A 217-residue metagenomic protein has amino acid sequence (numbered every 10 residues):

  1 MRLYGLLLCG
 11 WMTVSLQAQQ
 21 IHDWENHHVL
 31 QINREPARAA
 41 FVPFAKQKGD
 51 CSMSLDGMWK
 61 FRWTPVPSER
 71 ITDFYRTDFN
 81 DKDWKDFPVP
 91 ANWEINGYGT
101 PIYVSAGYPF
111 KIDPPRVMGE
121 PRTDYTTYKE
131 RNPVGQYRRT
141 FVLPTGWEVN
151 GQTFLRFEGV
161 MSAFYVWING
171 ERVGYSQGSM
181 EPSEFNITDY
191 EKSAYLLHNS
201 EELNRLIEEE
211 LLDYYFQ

Functional and structural regions predicted by a protein language model:
M1-Q20: Bacterial Sec-dependent N-terminal signal peptides
H22, A40, M53, P65-P67 (+2 more regions): Beta-propeller folds
D23-Q31, E35, K46, K60-T64 (+3 more regions): Accessory beta-strand-rich segments of carbohydrate-active enzymes
P36, V42-Q47, R116: N-terminal, polar/Ser/Thr-rich
K46-W63, D86: Mature N-terminal segment immediately following signal peptide/propeptide cleavage in secreted/periplasmic
D56, D81, Y137-R138: Hydrophobic residues on conserved beta-strands that form the core of alpha/beta folds
R70-K82, F87: Short Gly/aromatic-enriched secondary-structure transition segments
N96, T100-P101, S105-Y128: Surface-exposed, low-complexity/disordered Ser/Thr/Gly/Pro/Asn-rich loops and linkers
